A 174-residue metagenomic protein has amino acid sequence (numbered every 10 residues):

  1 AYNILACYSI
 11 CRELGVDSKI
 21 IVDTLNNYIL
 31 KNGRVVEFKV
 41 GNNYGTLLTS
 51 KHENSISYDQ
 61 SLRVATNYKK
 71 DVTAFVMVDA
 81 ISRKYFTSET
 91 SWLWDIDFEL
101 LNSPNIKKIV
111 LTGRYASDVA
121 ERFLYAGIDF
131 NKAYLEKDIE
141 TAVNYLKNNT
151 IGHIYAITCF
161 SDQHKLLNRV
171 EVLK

Functional and structural regions predicted by a protein language model:
A1-Y8, K31-G33: Short glycine/threonine-rich catalytic loop with a Thr-x-Gly-x-Asp
R12-V16, D23-K174: ATP-dependent carboxylate-amine ligase
